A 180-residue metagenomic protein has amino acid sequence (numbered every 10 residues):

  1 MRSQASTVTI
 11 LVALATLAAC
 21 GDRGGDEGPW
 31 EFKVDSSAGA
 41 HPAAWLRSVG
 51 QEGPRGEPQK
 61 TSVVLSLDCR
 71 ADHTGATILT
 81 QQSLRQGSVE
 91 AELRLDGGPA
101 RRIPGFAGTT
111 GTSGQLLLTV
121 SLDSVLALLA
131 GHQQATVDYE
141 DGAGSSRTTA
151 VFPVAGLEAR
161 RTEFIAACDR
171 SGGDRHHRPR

Functional and structural regions predicted by a protein language model:
M1-A18: Sec-dependent bacterial lipoprotein signal peptides
C20-R180: A generic "folded-domain core" signal
